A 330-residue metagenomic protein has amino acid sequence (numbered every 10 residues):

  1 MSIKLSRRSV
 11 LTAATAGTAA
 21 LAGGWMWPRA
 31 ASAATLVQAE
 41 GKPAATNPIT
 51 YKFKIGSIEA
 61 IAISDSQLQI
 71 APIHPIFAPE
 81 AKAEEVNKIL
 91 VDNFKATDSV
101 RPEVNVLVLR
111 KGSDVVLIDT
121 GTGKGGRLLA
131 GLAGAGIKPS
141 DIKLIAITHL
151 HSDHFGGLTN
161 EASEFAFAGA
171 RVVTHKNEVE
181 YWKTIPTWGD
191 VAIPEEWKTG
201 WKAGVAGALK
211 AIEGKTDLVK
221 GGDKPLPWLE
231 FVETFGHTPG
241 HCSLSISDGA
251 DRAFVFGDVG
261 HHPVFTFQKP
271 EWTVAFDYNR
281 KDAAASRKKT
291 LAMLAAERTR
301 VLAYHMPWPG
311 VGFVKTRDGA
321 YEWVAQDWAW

Functional and structural regions predicted by a protein language model:
M1-T18: N-terminal secretory signal peptides and thylakoid transit peptides that target proteins across membranes
S2-S6, G249-W330: Cap/insert and terminal regions of metallo-dependent hydrolase folds
A31-A33: Boundary at the C-terminal end of the N-terminal hydrophobic targeting segment
T35-L36, D141, A168-E233, A285-K289 (+1 more regions): Metallo-beta-lactamase
T46-A135, S243-G260: Conserved beta-strand hairpin/beta-sheet module of binuclear metal-dependent hydrolase folds, prominently
S57, L109, D119, I142 (+6 more regions): Divalent metal-coordination and catalytic microenvironments
D65-S66, T120-T122, L150, N177-E178 (+3 more regions): Active-site metal-binding loops of divalent metal-dependent hydrolases
D98-S99, G125-V173: Active-site metal-binding motif and surrounding structural segment of the metallo-beta-lactamase
